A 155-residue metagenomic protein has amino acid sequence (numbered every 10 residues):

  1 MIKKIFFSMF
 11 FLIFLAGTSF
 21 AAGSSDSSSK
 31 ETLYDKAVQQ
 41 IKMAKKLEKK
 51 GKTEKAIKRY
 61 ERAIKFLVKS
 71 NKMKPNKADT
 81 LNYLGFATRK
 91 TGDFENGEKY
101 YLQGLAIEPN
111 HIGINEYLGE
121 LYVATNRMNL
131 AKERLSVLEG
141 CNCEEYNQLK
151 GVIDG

Functional and structural regions predicted by a protein language model:
S24-T32, K46, L130-G155: Terminal, low-structured helical/coil segments at or just beyond the last alpha-helical repeat
M43, K49, K90, A124-T125 (+1 more regions): Register position in tetratricopeptide repeats
M73, I107, L138-C141: Structural marker of alpha-solenoid helical repeat scaffolds
K77, H111, C143-Y146: Residue-level recognition of tetratricopeptide repeat
